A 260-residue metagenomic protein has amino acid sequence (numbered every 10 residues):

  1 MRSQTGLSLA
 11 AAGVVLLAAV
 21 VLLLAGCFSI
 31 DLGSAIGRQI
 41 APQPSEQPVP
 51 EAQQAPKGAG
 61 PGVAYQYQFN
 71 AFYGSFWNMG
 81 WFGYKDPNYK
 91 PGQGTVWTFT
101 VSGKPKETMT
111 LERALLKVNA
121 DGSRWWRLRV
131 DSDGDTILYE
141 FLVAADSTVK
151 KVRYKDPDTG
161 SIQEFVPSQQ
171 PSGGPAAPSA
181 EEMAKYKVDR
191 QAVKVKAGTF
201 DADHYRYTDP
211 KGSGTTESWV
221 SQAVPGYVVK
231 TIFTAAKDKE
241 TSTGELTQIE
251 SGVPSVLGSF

Functional and structural regions predicted by a protein language model:
R2-V15: Bacterial N-terminal signal peptides that target proteins for export
L24-G26: C-terminal motif of bacterial Sec signal peptides marking the signal peptidase cleavage site
F28-Y139, V143-S147, Y154-F260: Acidic, serine/threonine-rich low-complexity disordered tracts
